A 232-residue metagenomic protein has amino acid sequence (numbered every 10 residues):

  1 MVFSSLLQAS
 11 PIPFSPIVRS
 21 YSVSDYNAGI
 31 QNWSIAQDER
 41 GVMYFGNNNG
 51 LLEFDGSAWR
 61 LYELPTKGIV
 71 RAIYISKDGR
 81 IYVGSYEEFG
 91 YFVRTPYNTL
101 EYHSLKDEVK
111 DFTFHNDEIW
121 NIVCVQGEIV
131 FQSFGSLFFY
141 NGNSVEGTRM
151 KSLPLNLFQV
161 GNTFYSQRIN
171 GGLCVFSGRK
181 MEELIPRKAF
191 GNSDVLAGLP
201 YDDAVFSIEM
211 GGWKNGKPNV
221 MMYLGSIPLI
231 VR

Functional and structural regions predicted by a protein language model:
M1-R232: Carboxylate-rich, polar loop motifs that coordinate divalent cations or form catalytic acidic clusters
